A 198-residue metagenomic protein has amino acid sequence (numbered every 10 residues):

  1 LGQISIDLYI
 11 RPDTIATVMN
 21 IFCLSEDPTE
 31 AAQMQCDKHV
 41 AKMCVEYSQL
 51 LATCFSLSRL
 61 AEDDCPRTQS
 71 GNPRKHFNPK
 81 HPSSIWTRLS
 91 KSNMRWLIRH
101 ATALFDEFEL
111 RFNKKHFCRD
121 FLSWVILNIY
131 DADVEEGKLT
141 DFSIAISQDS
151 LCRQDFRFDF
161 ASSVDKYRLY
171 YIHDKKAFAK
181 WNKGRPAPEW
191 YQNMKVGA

Functional and structural regions predicted by a protein language model:
S5-K80, S84-A198: Sequence termini and other peripheral, non-core segments
